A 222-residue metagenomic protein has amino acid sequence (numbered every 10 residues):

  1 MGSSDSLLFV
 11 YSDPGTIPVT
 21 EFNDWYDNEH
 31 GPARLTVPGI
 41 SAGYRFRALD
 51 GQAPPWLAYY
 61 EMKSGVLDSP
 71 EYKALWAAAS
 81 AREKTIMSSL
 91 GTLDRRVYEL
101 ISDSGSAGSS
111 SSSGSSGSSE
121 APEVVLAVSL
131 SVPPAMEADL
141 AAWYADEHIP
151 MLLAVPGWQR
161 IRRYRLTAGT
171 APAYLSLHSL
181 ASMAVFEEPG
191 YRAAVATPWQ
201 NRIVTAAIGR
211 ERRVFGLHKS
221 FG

Functional and structural regions predicted by a protein language model:
M1-G222: Macromolecular interaction modules
